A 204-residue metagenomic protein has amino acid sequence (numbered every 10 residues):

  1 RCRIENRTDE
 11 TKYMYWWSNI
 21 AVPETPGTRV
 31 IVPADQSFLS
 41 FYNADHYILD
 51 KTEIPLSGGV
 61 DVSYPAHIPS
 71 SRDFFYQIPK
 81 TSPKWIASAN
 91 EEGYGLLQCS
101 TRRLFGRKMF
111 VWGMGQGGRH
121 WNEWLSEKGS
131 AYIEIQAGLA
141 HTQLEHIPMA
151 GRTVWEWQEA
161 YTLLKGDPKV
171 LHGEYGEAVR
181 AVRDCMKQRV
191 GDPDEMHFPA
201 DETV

Functional and structural regions predicted by a protein language model:
R1, D9-Y13, V154: Coil-to-beta-strand transition motifs
C2, P148-K165: Short Pro-Gly-centered flexible turn/kink motifs
C2, W17-S18, P168: Sparse recognition of residues in long alpha-helices and their boundaries
N6-D9, L164-G166: Short coil/turn motifs at secondary-structure junctions
R7-P148: A contiguous, surface-exposed recognition patch within enzymatic or periplasmic domains that forms
P23-T25, E156, G173: Short, surface-exposed, charged/polar-biased interaction segments
E159-V204: Charged, amphipathic alpha-helical linkers/stalks
